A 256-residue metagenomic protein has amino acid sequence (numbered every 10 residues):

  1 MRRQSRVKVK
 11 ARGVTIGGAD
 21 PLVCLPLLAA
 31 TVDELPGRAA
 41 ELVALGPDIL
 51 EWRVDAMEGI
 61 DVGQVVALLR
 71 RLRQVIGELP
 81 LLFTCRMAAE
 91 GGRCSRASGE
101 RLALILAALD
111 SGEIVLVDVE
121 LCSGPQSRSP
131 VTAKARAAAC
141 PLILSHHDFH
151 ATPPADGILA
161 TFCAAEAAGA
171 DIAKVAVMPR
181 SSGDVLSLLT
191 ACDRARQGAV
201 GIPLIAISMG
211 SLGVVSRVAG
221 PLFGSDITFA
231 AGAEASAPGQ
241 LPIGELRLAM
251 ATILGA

Functional and structural regions predicted by a protein language model:
M1-K10, P242-E245: Short N-terminal or domain-adjacent regulatory/targeting segments
R2-R6, G18-A137, P141-I143, H147-A151: Active-site beta->alpha loop and helix N-cap motifs at the rims of alpha/beta catalytic domains
R12-G18: Short boundary motifs at domain starts and secondary-structure transition points
L106, L116, L121-A256: Catalytic alpha/beta core domains of metabolic enzymes, predominantly
